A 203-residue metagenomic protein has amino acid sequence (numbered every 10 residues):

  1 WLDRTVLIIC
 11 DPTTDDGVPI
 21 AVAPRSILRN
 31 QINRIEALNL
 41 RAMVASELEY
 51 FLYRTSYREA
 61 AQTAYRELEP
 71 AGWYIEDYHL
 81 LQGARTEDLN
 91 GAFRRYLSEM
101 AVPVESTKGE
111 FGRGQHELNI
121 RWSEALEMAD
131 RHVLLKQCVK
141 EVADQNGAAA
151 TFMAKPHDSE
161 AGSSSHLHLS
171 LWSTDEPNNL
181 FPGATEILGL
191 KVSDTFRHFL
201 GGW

Functional and structural regions predicted by a protein language model:
W1-W203: Glycine-rich, acidic/polar active-site loops that bind/position phosphate-bearing ligands
